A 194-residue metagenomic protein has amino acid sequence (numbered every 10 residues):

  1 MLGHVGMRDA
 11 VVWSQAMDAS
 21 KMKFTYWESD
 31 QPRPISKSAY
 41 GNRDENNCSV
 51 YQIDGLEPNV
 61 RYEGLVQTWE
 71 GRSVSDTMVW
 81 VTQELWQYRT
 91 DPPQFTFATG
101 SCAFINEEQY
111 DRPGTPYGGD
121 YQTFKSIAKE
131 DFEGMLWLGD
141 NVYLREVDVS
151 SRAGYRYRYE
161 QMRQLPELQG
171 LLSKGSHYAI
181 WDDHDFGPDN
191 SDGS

Functional and structural regions predicted by a protein language model:
M1-S194: Divalent metal-dependent phosphoesterase catalytic cores across multiple superfamilies
